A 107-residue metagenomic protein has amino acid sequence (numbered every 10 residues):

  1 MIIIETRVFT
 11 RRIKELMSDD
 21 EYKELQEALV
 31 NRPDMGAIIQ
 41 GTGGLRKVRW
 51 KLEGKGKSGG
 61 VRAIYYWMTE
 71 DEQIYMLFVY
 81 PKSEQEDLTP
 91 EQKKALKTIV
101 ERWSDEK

Functional and structural regions predicted by a protein language model:
M1-D20: Arg/Lys-rich, positively charged N-terminal/basic patches that mediate binding to nucleic acids
E5, E21, L25, K57-G60 (+2 more regions): Amphipathic alpha-helical interface surfaces
R12, A28, I99: Residues that form generic nucleotide/phosphate-binding pockets
D19-G36: Negatively charged, low-complexity tracts enriched in Asp/Glu with abundant Ser/Thr
E24, N31, G44, R102-E106: Sequence/structural signature of beta-propeller domains
I38-V79, E84: Basic/aromatic recognition patch in beta-strand/loop cores that engages polyanionic ligands
W67-K107: Enriched for short, Lys/Arg-rich terminal
